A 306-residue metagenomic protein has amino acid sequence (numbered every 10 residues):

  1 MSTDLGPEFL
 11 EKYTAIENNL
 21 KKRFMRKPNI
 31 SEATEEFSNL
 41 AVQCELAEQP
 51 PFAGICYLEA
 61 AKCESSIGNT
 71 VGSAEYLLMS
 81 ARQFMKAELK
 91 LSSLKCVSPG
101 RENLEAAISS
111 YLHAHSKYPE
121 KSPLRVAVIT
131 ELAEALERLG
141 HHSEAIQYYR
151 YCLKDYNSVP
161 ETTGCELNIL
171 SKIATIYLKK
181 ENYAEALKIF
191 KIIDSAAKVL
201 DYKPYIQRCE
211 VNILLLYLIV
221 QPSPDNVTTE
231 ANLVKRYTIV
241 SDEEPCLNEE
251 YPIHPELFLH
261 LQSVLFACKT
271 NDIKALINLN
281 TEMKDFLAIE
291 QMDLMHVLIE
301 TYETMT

Functional and structural regions predicted by a protein language model:
S2-G6, A15-Y76: Internal amphipathic alpha-helical repeat/solenoid segments
P7-E11, P28-S31, E48-P51, V71 (+6 more regions): Residue signature of alpha-solenoid helical repeat architecture, marking inter-repeat boundaries and helix-start
K12, I16, E36-F37, P50 (+11 more regions): TPR repeat positional signature
I16-K21, A41, G54, A61 (+10 more regions): Conserved small-residue packing positions in alpha-helical repeats and bundles
M25, E45, S65, P99 (+6 more regions): Hydrophobic/aromatic side-chain positions at a characteristic register within alpha-helices of tetratricopeptide repeats
I30, P50, T70, L104 (+5 more regions): TPR-repeat structural position
L78-M79, A87-Y205: Eukaryote-skewed repeat-based solenoidal scaffolds used as protein-protein interaction platforms, primarily
Y149-K154, T162-T306: Structured C-terminal portions of repeat-based eukaryotic scaffold domains
